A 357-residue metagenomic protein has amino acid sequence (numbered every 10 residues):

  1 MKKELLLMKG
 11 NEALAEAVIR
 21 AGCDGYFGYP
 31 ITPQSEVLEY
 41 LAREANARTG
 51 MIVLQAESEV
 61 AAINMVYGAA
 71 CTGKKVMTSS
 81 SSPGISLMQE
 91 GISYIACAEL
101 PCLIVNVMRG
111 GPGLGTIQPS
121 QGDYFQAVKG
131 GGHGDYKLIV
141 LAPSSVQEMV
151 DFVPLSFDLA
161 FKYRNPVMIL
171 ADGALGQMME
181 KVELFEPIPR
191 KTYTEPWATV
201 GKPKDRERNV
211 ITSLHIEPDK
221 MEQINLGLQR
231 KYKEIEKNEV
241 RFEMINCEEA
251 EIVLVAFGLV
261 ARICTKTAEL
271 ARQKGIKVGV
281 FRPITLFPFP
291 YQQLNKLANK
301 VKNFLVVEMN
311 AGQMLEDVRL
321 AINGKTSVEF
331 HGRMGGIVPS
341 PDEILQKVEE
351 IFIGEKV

Functional and structural regions predicted by a protein language model:
M1-G130, K137, S145, M334 (+2 more regions): Thiamine diphosphate
K9-E12, Q229-I252, T265: Glycine-/acidic-rich phosphate or pyrophosphate-binding loops and their flanking alpha/beta elements
R109-G111, A171-M178, G258-V260, A311 (+1 more regions): Glycine-rich beta-alpha junction loops
Q118-D172: Conserved thiamine diphosphate
R164-M244: Conformationally flexible catalytic loops at phosphate/diphosphate-handling active centers
M244-K277, F281, F287-Q293: Redox- and metal-dependent alpha/beta enzyme cores, enriched for Fe-S-associated oxidoreductases and cofactor-handling
E308-V357: Peripheral docking tails and interdomain loops at the edges of cofactor- or intermediate-handling domains
